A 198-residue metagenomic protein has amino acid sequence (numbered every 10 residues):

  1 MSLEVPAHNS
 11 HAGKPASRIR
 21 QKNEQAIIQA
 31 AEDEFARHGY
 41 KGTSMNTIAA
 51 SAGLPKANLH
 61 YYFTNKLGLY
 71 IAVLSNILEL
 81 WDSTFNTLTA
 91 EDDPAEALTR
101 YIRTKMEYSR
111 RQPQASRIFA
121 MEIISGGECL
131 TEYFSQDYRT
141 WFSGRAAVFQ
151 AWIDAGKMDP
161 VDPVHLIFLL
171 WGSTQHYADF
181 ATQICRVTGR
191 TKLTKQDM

Functional and structural regions predicted by a protein language model:
M1-K22: N-terminal intrinsically disordered/low-complexity leader segments
S2, A26, E34-G68, A72: Helix-turn-helix
E4, D159-T182: Hydrophobic alpha-helical segments that form the core of small-molecule binding pockets and/or dimer interfaces
Q21-Q29, K41-G42, Y62-N86, T99 (+1 more regions): An amphipathic alpha-helix adjacent to DNA-recognition modules
E79-D82, N86, E128-A155, H165: Amphipathic alpha-helical packing segments from all-alpha helical-bundle domains
N86-A115, A155, P163-L170: Hydrophobic alpha-helical connector segments
R110-E132, F180-G189: Amphipathic alpha-helical segments used for helix-helix packing
G189-M198: A short acidic, glycine-rich active-site loop that binds or catalyzes chemistry on phosphate/adenosine moieties
